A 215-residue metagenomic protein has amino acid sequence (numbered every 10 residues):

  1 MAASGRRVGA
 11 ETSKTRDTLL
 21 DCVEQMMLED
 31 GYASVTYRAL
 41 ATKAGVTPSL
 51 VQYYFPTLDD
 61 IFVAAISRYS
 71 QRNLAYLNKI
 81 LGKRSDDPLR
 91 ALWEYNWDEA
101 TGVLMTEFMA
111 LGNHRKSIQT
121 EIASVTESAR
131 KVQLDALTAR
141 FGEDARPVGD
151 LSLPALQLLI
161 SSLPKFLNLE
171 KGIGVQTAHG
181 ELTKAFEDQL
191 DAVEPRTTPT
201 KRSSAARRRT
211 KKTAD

Functional and structural regions predicted by a protein language model:
A3-G9: Short Lys/Arg-rich basic patches
T15-T18, C22-D60, A64: Helix-turn-helix
T18, C22-D30, Y76, L104-F108 (+1 more regions): Solvent-exposed, amphipathic alpha-helical segments
Y37, S67-R72: Short, basic, alpha-helical segments at the C-terminal edge of helix-turn-helix-like DNA-binding modules
A64, L74-V103, L153-Q157: Hydrophobic alpha-helical connector segments
D98-A123: Amphipathic alpha-helical segments used for helix-helix packing
I118-A123, R140-D215: Hydrophobic/aromatic-rich alpha-helical bundle segments in the mid-to-C-terminal region
E121-V132: Short, solvent-exposed amphipathic helices
